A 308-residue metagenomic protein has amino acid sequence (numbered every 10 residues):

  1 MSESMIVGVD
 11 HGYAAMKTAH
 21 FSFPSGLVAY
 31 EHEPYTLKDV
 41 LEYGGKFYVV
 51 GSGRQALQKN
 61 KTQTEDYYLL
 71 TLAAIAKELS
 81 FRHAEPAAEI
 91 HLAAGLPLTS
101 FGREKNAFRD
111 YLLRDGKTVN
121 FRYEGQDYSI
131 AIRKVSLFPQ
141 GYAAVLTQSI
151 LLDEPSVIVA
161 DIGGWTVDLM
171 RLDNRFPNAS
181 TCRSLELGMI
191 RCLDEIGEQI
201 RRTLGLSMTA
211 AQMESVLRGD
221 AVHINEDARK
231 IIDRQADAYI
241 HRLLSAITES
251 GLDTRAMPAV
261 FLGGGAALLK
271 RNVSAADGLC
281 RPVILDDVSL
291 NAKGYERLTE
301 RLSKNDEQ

Functional and structural regions predicted by a protein language model:
M1-V159, F176-R191, T203, A210-Q308: Nucleotide/phosphate-binding catalytic cleft detector across ATP-hydrolyzing and phosphate-transferring enzymes
I158-T166: Internal active-site segments that recognize and position negatively charged phosphoryl groups and nucleotide moieties
V167-R171, T181-C182: Short, acidic (Asp/Glu-rich) active-site segment that either coordinates a divalent metal cofactor
